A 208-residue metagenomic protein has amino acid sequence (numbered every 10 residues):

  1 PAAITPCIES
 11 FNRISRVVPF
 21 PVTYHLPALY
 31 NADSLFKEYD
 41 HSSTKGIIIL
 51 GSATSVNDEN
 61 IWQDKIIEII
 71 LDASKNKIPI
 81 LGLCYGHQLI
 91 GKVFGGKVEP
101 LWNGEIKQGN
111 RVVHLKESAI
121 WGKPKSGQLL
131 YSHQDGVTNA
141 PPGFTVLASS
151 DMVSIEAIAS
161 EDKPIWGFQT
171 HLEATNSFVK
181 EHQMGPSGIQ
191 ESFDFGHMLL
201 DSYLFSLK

Functional and structural regions predicted by a protein language model:
P1-I78, M184-K208: N-terminal beta1-alpha1 cap of cysteine-dependent amidohydrolase-like domains
P6, Y39, I61, Y85 (+2 more regions): Generic recognition of short, well-ordered alpha-helical segments
F20-P21, I78, G96, G127 (+2 more regions): A structural micro-motif
P21-P27, N57-N60, Q108-N110, P124-S126 (+1 more regions): Short, flexible loop segments at the rims of nucleotide/cofactor-binding pockets, characterized by
H25-A28, L101, S132, S149: Conserved beta-strand termini and adjacent loop/short-helix elements that scaffold enzyme active sites in alpha/beta
L29-L35, E105-Q108, I120-W121, T138 (+1 more regions): A short acidic, often aromatic-flanked loop/helix-cap motif at beta-alpha or helix-coil junctions that lines enzyme
K45, L50-A119: Cysteine-nucleophile active-site neighborhood
H114-K208: Amide-donor transfer/coupling interface in amidating biosynthetic enzymes
